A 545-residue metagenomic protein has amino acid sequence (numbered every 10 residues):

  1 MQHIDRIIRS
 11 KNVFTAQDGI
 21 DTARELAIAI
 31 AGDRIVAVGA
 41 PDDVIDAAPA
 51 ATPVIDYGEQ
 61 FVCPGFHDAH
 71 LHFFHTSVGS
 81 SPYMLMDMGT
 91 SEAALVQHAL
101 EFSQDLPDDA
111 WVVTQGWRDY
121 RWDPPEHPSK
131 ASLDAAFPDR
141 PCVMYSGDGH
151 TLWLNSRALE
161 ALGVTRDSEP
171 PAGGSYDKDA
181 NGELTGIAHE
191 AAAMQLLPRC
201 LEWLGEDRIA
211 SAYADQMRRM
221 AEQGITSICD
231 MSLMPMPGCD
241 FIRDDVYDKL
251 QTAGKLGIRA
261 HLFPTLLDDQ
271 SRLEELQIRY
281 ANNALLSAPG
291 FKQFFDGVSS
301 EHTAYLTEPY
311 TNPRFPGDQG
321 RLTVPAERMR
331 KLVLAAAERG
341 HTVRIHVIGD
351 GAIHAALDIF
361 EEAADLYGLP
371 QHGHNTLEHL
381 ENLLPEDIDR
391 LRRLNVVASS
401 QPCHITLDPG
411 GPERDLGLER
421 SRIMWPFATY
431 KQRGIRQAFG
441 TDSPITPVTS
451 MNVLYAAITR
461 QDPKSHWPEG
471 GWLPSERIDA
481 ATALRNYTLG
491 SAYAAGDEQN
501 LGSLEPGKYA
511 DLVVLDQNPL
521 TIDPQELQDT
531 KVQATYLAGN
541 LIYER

Functional and structural regions predicted by a protein language model:
H3-R9, F14, D18-E274, V298-I348 (+6 more regions): Divalent metal-binding segments
A29, Q293, T535: Short aromatic-centered micro-motifs
H72, L285-T303, N395-T406: Non-cysteine beta-strand/loop elements that form the S-adenosyl-L-methionine
Q115, T226, M231, F294 (+3 more regions): Conserved residues at the C-terminal ends of beta-strands
Q251-A253, Q277-L286, L391-R393: Acidic (Asp/Glu)-rich catalytic clusters
L334-R344, G351-N375, L380, P385-D389 (+2 more regions): His/Asp/Glu-enriched, well-ordered alpha-helical/loop segment that forms or immediately abuts the divalent-metal
